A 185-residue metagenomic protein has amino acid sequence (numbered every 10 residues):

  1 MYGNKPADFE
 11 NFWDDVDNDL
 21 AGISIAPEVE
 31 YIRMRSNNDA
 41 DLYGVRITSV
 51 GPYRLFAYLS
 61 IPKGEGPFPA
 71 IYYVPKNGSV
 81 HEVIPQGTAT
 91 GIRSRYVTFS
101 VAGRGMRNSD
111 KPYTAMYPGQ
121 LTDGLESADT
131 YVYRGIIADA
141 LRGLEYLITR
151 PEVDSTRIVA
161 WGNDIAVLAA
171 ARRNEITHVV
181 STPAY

Functional and structural regions predicted by a protein language model:
M1-D41: N-terminal targeting or regulatory segments adjacent to alpha/beta-hydrolase or S9 domains
L42, R54, S155: Short coil/loop residues immediately preceding or within conserved phosphate-binding loops of NTP-utilizing enzyme
G44-R46, T90, L147: Serine-hydrolase catalytic core recognition
V50-P52: Glycine-centered tight beta-turn/hairpin loop motif at sheet-sheet or coil-to-beta transitions
F56-P62, G66-G78: Short beta-strand element of the alpha/beta-hydrolase
E82, T88-A138: Cap/lid segment of the alpha/beta-hydrolase catalytic domain
L141-Y185: Primarily recognizes the serine-hydrolase "nucleophile elbow" in alpha/beta-hydrolase and SGNH/GDSL folds
